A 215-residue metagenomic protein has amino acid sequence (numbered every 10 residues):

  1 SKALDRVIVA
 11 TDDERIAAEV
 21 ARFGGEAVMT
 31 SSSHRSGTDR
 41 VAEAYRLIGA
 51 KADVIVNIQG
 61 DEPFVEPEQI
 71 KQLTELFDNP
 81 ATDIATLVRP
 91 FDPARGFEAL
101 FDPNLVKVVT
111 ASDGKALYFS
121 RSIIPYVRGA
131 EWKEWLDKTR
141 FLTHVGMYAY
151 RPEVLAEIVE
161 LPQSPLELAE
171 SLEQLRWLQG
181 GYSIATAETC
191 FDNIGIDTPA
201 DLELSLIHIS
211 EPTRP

Functional and structural regions predicted by a protein language model:
S1-A3: Short, acidic, metal-binding catalytic loop of nucleotide-sugar glycosyltransferases
I8, E14-Q72: Short phosphate-binding loop-to-helix
R15, Q69, E153-E157, R176 (+1 more regions): Short, well-ordered alpha-helical scaffold segment located in the soluble/lumenal catalytic or ligand-binding core
F64, A149, S171: Short aromatic/basic micro-patch
P67-L161: Conserved core of the sugar-phosphate nucleotidyltransferase
G146, E153, L175-F191: Catalytic donor-sugar/metal-binding loop of nucleotide-sugar-dependent glycosyltransferases
V159-Y182: A C-terminal functional module that forms or caps the active site or interfaces directly with catalytic machinery
I207-T213: Conserved small/polar residues in nucleotide/adenosyl-binding loops
